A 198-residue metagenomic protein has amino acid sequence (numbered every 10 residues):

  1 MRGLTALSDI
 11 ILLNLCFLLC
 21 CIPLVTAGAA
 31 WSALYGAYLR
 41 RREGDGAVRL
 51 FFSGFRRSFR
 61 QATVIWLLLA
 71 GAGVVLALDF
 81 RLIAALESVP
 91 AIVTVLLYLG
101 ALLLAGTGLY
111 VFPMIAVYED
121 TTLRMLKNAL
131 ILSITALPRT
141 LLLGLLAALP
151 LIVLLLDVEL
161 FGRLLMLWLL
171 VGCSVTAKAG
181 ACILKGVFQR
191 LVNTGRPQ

Functional and structural regions predicted by a protein language model:
M1-L97, T107-Q198: Helix-coil boundary and N-terminal low-complexity module in membrane systems
A101-A105: Structured, soluble extracytoplasmic/luminal domains of envelope-associated proteins
